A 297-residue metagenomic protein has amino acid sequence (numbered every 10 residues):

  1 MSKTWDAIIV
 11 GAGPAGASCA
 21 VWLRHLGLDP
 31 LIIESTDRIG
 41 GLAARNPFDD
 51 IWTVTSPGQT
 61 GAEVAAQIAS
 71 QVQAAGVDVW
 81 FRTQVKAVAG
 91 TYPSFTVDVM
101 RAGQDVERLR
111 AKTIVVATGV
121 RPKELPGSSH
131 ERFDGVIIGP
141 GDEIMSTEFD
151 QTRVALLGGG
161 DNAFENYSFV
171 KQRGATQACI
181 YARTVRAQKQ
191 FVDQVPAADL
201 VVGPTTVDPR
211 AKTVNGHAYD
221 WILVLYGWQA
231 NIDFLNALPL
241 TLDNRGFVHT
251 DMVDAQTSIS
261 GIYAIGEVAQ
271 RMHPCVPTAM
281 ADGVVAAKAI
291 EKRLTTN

Functional and structural regions predicted by a protein language model:
M1-V10, H25-L26, R38, D78-T152 (+3 more regions): FAD-binding core/adjacent interface of flavoenzyme oxidoreductases
M1-V10, W22-L28, N215-W221, L225-G227 (+3 more regions): Rossmann-like nucleotide/phosphate-binding core characteristic of flavoprotein oxidoreductases
W5-A75, F164-Q190: Beta1-alpha1 glycine-rich phosphate/pyrophosphate-binding loop at the start of Rossmann-like nucleotide-binding domains
G13-P14, R38, V120-P122, G160-N162 (+1 more regions): Residue-level detector of alpha-helix initiation sites
G40-G41, E124-L125, E165-N166, I232-D233 (+1 more regions): Glycine/Thr-rich phosphate-binding loops of Rossmann-like dinucleotide-binding domains
P47-W52, A155, V195-A198: Short, hinge-like loop/turn segments at secondary-structure boundaries
A69-A111, K171-M252, L294-T296: A Rossmann-like FAD-binding core segment of flavoenzymes
E131-D150, Y226-C275, D282-V285, K292: FAD-site-proximal beta/loop scaffold in flavoenzymes
